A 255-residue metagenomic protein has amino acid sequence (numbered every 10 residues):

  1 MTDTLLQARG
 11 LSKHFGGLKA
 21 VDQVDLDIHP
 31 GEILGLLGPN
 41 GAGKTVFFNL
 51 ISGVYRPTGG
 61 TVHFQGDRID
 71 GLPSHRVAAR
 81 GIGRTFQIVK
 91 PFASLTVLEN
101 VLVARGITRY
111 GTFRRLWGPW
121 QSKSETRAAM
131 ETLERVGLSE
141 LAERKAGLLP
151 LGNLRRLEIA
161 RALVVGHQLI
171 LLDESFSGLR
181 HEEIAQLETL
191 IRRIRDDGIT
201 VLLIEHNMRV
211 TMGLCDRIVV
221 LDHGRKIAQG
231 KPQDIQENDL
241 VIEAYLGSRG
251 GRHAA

Functional and structural regions predicted by a protein language model:
T2-A255: Glycine-rich phosphate-binding loops of nucleotide-dependent enzymes
